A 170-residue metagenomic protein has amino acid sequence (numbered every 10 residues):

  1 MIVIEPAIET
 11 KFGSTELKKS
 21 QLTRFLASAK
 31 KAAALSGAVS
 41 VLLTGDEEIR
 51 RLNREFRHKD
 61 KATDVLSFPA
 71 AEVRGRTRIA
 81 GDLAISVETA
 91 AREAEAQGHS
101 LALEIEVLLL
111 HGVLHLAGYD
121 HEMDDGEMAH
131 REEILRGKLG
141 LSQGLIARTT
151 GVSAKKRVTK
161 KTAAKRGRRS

Functional and structural regions predicted by a protein language model:
M1-E104, L114-S170: An acidic/histidine-cluster motif and surrounding catalytic segment that typifies divalent-metal-assisted enzyme active
V107: Conserved SAM/SAH cofactor-binding pocket of Class I
